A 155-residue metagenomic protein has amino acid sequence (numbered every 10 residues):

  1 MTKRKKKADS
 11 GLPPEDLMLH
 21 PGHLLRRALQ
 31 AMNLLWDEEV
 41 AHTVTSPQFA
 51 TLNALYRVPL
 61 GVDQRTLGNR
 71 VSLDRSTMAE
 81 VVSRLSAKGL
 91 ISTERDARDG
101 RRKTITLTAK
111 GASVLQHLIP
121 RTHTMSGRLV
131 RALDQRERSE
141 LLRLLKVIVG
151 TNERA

Functional and structural regions predicted by a protein language model:
M1-H42: N-terminal leader segment of winged-helix/HTH proteins
T2-K7, N33, S83-K146, G150: Charged, amphipathic alpha-helical coiled-coil/dimerization segments
P13, G150-R154: Short, charged, intrinsically disordered terminal tails
D16, Q30-T77, K88: N-terminal helix-turn-helix DNA-binding core of bacterial DNA-binding proteins
R26, N53-Y56, N69, Q116 (+1 more regions): A cross-family signal for key residues in well-ordered alpha-helices that form functional helical elements
Q30, A41-T45, L60-G61, I119 (+3 more regions): Alpha-helix boundary/capping and short turn/kink residues
